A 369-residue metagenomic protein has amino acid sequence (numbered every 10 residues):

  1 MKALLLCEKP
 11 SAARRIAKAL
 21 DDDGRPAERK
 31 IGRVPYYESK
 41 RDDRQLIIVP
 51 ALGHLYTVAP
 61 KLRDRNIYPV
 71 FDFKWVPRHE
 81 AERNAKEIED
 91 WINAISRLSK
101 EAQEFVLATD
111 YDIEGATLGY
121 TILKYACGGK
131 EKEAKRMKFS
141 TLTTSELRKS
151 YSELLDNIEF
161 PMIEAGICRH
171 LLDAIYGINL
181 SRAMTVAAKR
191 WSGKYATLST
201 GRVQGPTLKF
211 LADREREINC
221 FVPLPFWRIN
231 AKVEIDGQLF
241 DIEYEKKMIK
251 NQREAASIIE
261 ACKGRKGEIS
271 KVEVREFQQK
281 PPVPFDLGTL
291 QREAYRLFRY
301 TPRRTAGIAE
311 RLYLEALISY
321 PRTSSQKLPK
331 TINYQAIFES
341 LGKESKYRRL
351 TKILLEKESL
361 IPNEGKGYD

Functional and structural regions predicted by a protein language model:
M1-Y176: Intrinsically disordered, low-complexity regulatory segments
A19, L98-E101, T121-Y125, S150 (+10 more regions): Generic, well-ordered alpha-helical scaffold segments in large soluble proteins
D22-R29, E268-K271, R349: Short secondary-structure junctions
D43-K86, Y195-E310, L314, K343-R348 (+1 more regions): Long, highly charged, low-complexity internal segments
E87, I92-S96, K100-E101, L142-I235 (+1 more regions): C-terminal or mid-to-C-terminal helical accessory/interaction module adjacent to the motor/catalytic core
T109-Y111, R292, R322: Short glycine-centered, acidic/aromatic-flanked micro-motifs in structured strand/loop junctions that mark active-site
S140-E146, K189, L287-G288, I308-I318: Short, conserved phosphate-binding/catalytic loop or strand-edge motifs used in phosphoryl-/nucleotidyl-transfer
M162-G166, D173-G177, T185, I308 (+1 more regions): Extended, highly charged linker/hinge segments and catalytic-adjacent loops that couple domains and form adaptable
